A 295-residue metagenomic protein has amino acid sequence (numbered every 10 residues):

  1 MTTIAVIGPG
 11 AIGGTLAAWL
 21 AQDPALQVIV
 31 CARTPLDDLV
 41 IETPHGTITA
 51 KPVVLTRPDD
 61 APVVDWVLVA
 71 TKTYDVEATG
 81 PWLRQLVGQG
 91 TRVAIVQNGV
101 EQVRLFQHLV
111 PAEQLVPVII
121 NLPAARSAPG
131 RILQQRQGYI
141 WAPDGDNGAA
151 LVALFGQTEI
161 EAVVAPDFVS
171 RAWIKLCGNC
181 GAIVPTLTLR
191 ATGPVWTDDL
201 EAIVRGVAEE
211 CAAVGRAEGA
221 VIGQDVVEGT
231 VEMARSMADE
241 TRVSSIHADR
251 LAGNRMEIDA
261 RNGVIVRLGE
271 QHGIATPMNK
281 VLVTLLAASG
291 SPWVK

Functional and structural regions predicted by a protein language model:
M1-P52: NAD(P)+-binding Rossmann beta1-loop-alpha1 motif at the extreme N-terminus of oxidoreductases
T2-T3, D65, T91, Q137-G138: Nucleotide donor/acceptor-binding cores
A5, Q27-I29, R92-A94, W141 (+1 more regions): A structural signal for isolated positions on well-ordered beta-strands in alpha/beta enzyme cores
L16-W19, P35, G46-R131: Rossmann-like NAD(P)(H) cofactor-binding subdomain of soluble oxidoreductases
Q27-I29, V53, Q114-V116, E161-V163: Conserved beta-strand segments of alpha/beta enzyme cores
Q85-L86, L105-Q114, P129-D225: Internal alpha-helical scaffold of NAD(P)-dependent oxidoreductase catalytic cores
R205, E209-K295: NAD(P)-dependent Rossmann-like dehydrogenase/reductase catalytic/cofactor-binding core
